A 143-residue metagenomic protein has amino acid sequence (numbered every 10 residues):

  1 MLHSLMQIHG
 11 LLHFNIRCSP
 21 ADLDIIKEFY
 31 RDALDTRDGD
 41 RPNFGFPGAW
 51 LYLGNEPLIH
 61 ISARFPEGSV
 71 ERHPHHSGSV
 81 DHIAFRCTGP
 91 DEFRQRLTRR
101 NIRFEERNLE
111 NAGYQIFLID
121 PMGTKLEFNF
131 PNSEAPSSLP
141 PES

Functional and structural regions predicted by a protein language model:
L2-K27, D81-I83, E134-S143: N-terminal beta-strand motif that seeds the catalytic metal site of vicinal oxygen chelate
L2-Q7, R94-S143: Vicinal oxygen chelate
L11-P20, A49-L53, E71-R96, Y114-I119 (+1 more regions): Vicinal oxygen chelate
I16-L58: Core segments of cupin and vicinal oxygen chelate
D40-N43, D81, E106-L109: Short beta-strand
F46, E67-E71, F104, P136-S138: A short, acidic/glycine-rich surface segment
H60-S62, E127: Conserved beta-strand in the GNAT
A63-R64, P131: Residue-level structural signal for beta-strand termini and adjacent loop
